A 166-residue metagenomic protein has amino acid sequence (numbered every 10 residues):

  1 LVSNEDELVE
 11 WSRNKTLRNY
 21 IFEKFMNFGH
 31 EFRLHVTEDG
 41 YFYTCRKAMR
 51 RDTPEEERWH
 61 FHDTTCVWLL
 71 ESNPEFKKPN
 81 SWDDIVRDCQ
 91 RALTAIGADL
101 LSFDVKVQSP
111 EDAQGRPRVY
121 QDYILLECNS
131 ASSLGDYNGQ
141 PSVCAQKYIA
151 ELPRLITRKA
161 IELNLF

Functional and structural regions predicted by a protein language model:
L1-Y43, N73, P79-R87, F166: Active-site nucleotide/adenylate-binding loops and adjacent lid/helix of ATP-dependent enzymes
E10-R13, R51-E57, N73-S81, Q108-D122 (+1 more regions): Intrinsically disordered, low-complexity coil segments
Y20-F22, L100-F103: A short linear hydrophobic-aromatic micro-motif
N27-G29, G40-F42, A48-R51, Q108 (+1 more regions): Short, solvent-exposed loop/turn segments at secondary-structure junctions
R33-H35, D104, Q114-R116: Short, surface-exposed charged micro-motifs
F42-E75: Glycine-rich, positively charged active-site loop/lid region within alpha/beta enzyme cores that binds and organizes
N80-L100: Short, internal acidic amphipathic alpha-helical interface segments that mediate docking to partner proteins
T94, A98, V107-F166: C-terminal active-site "lid" helix and adjoining low-complexity regulatory extension at the edge of ATP-using catalytic
